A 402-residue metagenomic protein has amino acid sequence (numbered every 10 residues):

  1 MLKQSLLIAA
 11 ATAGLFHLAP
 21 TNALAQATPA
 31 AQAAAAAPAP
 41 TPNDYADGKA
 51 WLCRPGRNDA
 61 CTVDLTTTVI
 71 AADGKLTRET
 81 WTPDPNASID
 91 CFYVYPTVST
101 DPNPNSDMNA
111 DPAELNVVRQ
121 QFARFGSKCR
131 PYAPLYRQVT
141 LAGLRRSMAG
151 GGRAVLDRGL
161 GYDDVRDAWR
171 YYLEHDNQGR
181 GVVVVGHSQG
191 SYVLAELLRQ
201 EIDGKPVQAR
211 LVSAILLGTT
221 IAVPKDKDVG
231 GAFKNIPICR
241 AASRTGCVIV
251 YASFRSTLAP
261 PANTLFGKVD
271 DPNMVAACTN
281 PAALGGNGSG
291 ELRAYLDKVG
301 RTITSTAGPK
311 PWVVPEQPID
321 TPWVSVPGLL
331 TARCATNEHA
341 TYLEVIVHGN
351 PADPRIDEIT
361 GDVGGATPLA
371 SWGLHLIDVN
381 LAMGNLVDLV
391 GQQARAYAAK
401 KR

Functional and structural regions predicted by a protein language model:
M1-Q4: Positively charged n-region of N-terminal signal peptides that target proteins for export
I8-A19: Bacterial N-terminal signal peptides
P20-A123: Flexible, membrane-associating and regulatory peripheral segments of lipid-active enzymes
K49, P55-R57, D84, Y93-G181 (+1 more regions): Active-site catalytic motif of lipid deacylating hydrolases and related acyltransferases
D90-V94, P131-L135, V183-V184, S213-L216 (+1 more regions): Structural recognition of the beta-strand scaffold that forms the well-ordered cores of secreted hydrolase catalytic
N103-P104, G143-R145, V193-L198, P224-D228: A short acidic (Asp/Glu
G159-Q178, R199-G361, A396, K400: Surface cap/lid and interfacial helix-loop subdomains adjacent to catalytic sites that gate substrate access
G186-G190, L194: Gly/Ala-rich beta-loop-alpha elbow adjacent to hydrolase catalytic centers
